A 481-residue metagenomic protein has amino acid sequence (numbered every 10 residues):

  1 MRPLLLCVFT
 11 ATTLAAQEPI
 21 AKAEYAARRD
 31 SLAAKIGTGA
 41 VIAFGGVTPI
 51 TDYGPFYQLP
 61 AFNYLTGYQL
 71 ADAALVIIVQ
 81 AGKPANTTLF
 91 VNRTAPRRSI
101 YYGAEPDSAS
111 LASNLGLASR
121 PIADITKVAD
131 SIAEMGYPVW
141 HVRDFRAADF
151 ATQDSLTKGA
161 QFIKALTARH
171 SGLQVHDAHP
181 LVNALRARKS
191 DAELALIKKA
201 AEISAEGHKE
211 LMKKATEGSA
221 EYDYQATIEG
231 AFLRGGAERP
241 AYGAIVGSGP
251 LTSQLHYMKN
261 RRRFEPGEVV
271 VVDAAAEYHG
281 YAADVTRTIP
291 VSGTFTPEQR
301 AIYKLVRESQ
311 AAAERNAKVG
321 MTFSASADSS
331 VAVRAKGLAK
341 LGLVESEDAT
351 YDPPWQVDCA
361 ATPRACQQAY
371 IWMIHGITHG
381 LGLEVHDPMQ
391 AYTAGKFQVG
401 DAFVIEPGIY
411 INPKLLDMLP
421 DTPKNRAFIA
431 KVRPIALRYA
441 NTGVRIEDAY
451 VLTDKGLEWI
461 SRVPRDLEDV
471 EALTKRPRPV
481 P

Functional and structural regions predicted by a protein language model:
M1-P3, A327: Positively charged n-region of N-terminal signal peptides that target proteins for export
P3-T13: Bacterial N-terminal signal peptides
A16-P481: Active-site neighborhoods and metal-handling regions in enzymes and metal-associated proteins
